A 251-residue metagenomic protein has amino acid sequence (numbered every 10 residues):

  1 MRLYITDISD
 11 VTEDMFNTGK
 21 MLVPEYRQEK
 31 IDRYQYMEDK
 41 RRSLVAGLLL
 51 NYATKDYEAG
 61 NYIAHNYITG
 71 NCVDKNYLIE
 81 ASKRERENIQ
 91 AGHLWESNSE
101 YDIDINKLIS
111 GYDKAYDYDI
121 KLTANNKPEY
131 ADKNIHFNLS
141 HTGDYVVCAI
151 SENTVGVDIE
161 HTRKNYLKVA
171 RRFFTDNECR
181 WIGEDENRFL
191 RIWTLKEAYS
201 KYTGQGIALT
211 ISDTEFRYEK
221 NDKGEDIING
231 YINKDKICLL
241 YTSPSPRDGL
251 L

Functional and structural regions predicted by a protein language model:
M1-S243, R247: Core catalytic alpha/beta fold that binds nucleotide/phospho-ligands
L250: Short, basic-rich loop-to-helix N-cap that marks the start of a DNA-contacting helix
